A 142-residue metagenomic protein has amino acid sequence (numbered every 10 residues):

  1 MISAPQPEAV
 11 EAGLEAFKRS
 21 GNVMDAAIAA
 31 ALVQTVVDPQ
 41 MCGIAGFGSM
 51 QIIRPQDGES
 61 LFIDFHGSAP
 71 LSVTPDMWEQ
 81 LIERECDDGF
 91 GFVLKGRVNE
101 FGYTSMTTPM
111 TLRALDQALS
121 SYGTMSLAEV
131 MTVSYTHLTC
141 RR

Functional and structural regions predicted by a protein language model:
M1-E11, E15, V23-L138: Noncatalytic scaffold domains of N-terminal-nucleophile
R141-R142: Basic polycationic patches enriched in arginine
